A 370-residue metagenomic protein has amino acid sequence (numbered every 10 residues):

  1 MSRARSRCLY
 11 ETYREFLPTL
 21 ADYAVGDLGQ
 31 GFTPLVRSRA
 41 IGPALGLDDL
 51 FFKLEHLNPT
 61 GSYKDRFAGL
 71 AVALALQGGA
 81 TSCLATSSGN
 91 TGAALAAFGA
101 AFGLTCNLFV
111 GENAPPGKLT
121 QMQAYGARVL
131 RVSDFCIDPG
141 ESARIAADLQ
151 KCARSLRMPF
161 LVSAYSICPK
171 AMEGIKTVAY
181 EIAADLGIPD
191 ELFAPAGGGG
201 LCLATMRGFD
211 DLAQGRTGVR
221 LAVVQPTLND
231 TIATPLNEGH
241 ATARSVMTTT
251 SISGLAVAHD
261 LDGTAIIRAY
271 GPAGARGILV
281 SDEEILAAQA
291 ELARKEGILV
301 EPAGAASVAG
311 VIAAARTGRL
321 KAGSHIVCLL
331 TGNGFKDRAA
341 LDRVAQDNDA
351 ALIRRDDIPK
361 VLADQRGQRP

Functional and structural regions predicted by a protein language model:
M1-P370: PLP-dependent amino-acid enzyme catalytic core
